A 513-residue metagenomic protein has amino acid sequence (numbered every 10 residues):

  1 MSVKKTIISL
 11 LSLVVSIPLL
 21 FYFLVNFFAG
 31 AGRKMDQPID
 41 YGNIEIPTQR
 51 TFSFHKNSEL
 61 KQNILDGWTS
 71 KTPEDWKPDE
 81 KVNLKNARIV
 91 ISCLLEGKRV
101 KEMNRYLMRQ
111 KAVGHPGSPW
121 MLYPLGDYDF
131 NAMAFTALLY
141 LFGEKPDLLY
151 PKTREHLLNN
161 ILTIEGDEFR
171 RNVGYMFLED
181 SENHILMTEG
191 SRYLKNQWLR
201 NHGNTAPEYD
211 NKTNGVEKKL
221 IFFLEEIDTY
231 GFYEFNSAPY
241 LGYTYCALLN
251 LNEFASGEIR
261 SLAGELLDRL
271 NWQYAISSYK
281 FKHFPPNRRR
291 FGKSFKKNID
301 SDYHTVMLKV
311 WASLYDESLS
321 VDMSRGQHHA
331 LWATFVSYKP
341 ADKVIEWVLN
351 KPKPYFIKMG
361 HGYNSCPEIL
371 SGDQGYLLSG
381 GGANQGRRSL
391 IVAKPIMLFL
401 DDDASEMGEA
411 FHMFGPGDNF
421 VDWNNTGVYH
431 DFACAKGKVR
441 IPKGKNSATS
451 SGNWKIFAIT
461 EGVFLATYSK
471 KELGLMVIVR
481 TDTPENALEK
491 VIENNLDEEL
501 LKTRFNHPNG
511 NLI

Functional and structural regions predicted by a protein language model:
M1-I17: N-terminal Sec-pathway targeting helices
L11-V14, F130, M187, Y243: Generic structural microfeature
S16-L24: Hydrophobic membrane-targeting signal helices
F23-M187, K212-L220, L314-I513: Ser/Thr/Asn(+Pro)-rich, low-complexity disordered segments
E59-D66, K77, K81, S92 (+6 more regions): Catalytic cores of extracellular degradative/oxidative enzymes
L139-A275, K280: Eukaryote-skewed repeat-based solenoidal scaffolds used as protein-protein interaction platforms, primarily
L249, R260-Q327: Extended amphipathic alpha-helical segments with heptad-repeat/coiled-coil character used for oligomerization, fusion
